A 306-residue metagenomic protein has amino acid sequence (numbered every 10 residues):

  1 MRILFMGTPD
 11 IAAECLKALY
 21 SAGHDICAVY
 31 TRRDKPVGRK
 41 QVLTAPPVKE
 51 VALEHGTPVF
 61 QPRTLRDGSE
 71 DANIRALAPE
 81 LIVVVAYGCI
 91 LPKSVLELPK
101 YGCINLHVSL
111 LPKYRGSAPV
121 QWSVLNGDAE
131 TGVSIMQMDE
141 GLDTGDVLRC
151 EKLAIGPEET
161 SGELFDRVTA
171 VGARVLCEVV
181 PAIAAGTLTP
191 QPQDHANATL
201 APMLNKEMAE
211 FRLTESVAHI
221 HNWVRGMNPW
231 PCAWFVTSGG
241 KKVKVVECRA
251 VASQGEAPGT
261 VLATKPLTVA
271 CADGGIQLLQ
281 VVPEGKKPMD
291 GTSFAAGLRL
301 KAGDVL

Functional and structural regions predicted by a protein language model:
M1-R39: N-terminal Rossmann-like dinucleotide-binding module
G7, V29, A52, I82 (+7 more regions): A residue-level signal for conserved active-site and pocket-lining positions in enzyme catalytic cores
S21-A22, R32, L81-L200: Donor/substrate-binding cores of folate-linked one-carbon enzymes
A28, Q61, L148-R149: A structural microfeature
P36-A78: N-terminal glycine-/serine-/threonine-rich beta1-alpha1-beta2 phosphate-ribose binding loop of Rossmann-like
E178-T237: Active-site-lining helix/loop region of Rossmann-like oxidoreductase modules
L213-L306: An anion-binding loop in the catalytic cleft
